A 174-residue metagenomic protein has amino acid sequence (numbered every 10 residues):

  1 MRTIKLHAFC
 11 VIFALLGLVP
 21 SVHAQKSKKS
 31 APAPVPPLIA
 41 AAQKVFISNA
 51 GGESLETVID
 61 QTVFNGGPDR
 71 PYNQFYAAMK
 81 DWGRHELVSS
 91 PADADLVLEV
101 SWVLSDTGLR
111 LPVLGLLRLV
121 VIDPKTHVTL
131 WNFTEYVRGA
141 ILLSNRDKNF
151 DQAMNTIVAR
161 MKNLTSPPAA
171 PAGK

Functional and structural regions predicted by a protein language model:
M1-L6: Positively charged n-region of N-terminal signal peptides that target proteins for export
A8-V19: Bacterial N-terminal signal peptides
A24-V45, F75, D123-K174: C-terminal/domain-edge helix-coil "capping" segments
K26-S27, D81-E86, A92-S144: Surface-exposed short loop/turn segments
A41-E99: N-terminal segment of the mature soluble domain
Q61-Y72, R110-L114, L143-M154: Solvent-exposed, acidic/flexible segments
